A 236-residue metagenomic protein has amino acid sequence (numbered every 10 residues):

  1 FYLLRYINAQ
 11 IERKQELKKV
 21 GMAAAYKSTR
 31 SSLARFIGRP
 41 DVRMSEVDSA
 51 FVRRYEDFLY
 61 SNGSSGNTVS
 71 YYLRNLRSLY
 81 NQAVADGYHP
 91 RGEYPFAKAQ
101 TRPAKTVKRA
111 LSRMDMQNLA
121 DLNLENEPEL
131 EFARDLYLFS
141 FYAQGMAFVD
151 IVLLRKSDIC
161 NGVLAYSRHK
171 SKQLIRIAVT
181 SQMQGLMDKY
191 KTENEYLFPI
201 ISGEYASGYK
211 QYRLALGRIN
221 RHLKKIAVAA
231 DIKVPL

Functional and structural regions predicted by a protein language model:
F1-G63: Basic/aromatic-enriched alpha-helical hairpins
A23, D121-L138: Conserved catalytic core of the tyrosine transesterase superfamily
S32-F36, V42-V47, S61-Y94, Q144-M146: N-terminal DNA-binding recognition helix of tyrosine site-specific recombinases/integrases
R53-R54, H89-N123, G203-Y209: Flexible interdomain linker/hinge and immediately adjacent N-terminus of the catalytic tyrosine-recombinase domain
L76, L136-Y137, V149-V152: Alpha-helix N-cap/helix-start motif at helix boundaries, enriched for small hydrophobics
D121, N126-P128, Q211, N220-L236: Short, basic (Lys/Arg/His-rich) helix/loop patches that form interaction surfaces in the mid-to-C-terminal regions
L153-D158: A short, basic/aromatic helix-end/turn motif that makes direct DNA contacts
S171-K189, E195-K225: C-terminal catalytic core of Y-nucleophile DNA break-rejoin enzymes
